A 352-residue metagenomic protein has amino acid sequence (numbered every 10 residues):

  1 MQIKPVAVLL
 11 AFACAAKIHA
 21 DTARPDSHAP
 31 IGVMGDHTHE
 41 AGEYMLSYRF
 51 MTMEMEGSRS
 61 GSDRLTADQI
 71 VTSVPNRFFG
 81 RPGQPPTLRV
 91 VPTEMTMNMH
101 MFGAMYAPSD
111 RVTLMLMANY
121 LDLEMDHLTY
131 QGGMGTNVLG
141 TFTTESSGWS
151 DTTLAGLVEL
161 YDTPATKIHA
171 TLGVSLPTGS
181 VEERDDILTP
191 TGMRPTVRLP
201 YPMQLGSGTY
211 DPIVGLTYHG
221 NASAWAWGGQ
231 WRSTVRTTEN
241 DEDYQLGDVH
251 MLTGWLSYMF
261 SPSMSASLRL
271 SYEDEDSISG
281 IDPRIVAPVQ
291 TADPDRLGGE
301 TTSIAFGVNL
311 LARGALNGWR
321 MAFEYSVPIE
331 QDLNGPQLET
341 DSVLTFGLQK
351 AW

Functional and structural regions predicted by a protein language model:
K17-F79, T178-E182, N309: Outer-membrane beta-barrel biogenesis signature
G35-H37, Y48, F102-Y106, L116 (+7 more regions): Residues on the lipid-exposed face of transmembrane beta-strands in outer-membrane beta-barrel proteins
E40, E54, Y106-D110, L160-P164 (+4 more regions): Outer-membrane beta-barrel strand-turn architecture
G42, T96-H100, V138, S146-T152 (+5 more regions): Residues that define the transmembrane beta-barrel architecture of outer-membrane proteins
Y44, R111-L116, L154, P164-I168 (+3 more regions): Repeated loop/turn-to-beta-strand initiation elements of outer-membrane beta-barrel proteins
L46-T52, L116-Y120, A170-L176, G229-S233 (+3 more regions): Transmembrane beta-barrel strands of outer-membrane/channel proteins
R59-P82, E239-W352: Outer membrane beta-barrel transmembrane domains
N119-D241, T291-G299: Outer-membrane pore/translocation modules
